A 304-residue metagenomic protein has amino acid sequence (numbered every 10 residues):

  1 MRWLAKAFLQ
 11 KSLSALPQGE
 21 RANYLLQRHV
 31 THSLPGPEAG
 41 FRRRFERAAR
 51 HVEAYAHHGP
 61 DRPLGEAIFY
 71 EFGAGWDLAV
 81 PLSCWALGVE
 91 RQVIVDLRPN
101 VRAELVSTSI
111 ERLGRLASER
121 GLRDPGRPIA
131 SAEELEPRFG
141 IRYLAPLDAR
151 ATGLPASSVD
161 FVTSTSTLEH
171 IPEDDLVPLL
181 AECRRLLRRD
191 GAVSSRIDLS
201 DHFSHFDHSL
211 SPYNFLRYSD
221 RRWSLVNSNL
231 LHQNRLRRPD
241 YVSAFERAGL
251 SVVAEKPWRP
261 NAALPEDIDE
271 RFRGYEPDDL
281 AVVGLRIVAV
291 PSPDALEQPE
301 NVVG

Functional and structural regions predicted by a protein language model:
L64-W76: Conserved class I S-adenosyl-L-methionine
A79-A151: Class I SAM-dependent methyltransferase SAM/SAH-binding core
A149-V162: A short acidic, Gly/Pro-enriched loop at the edge of an enzyme's catalytic core that lines a small-molecule cofactor
S164-T167: A short beta-strand submotif of the Rossmann-like class I SAM-dependent methyltransferase core that lines
V177-A192: A short glycine-rich, Lys/Arg-flanked "PGG" loop and its adjoining helix->strand segment in the class I
A192-S219: Conserved class I S-adenosyl-L-methionine
S224-P239: Acceptor-substrate binding/catalytic loop of class I
S243-E246, V252-G304: A C-terminal cap/extension of S-adenosyl-L-methionine-dependent methyltransferases that defines the acceptor-substrate
